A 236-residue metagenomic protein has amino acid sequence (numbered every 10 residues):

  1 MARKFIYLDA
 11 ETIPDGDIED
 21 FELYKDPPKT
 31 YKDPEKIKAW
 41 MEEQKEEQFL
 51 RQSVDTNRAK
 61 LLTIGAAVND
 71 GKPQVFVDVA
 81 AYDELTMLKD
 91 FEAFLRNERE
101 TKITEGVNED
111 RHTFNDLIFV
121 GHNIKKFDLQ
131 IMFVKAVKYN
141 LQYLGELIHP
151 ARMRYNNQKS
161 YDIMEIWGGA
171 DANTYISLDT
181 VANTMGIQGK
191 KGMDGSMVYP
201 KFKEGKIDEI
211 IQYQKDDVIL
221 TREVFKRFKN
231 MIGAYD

Functional and structural regions predicted by a protein language model:
A2-R3, A59-L62, A66-K72, F76-V79 (+2 more regions): Metal-dependent phosphoesterase core characteristic of DEDDh/y 3'-5' exonuclease domains
A2-V134: Conserved non-catalytic scaffold segment of RNase H-like nuclease domains
